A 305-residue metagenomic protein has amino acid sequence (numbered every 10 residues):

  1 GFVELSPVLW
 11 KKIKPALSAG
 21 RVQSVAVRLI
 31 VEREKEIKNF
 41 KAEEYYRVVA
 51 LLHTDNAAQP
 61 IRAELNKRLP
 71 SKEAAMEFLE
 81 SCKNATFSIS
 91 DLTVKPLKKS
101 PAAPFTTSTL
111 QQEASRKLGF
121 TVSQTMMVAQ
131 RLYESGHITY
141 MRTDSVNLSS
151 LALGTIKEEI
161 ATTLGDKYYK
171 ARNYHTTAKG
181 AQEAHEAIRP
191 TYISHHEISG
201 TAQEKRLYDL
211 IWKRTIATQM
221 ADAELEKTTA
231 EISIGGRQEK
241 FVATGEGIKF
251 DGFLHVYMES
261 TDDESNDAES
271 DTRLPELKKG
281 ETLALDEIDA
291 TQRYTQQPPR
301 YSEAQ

Functional and structural regions predicted by a protein language model:
G1-P96, E186-D251: Phosphate-backbone binding and catalysis cores of DNA-processing enzymes
K14, E44, V49-A50, T109 (+6 more regions): Generic alpha-helical secondary structure signal
K67, S71-E73, L254-V256, T261 (+1 more regions): N-terminal low-complexity, intrinsically disordered patches enriched in charged
M76-D209, T218-Q219, K227, D263-Q305: Structured DNA-binding interfaces in DNA transaction proteins
E239-D271, L277-K279: Polybasic, glycine- and aromatic-enriched phosphate-binding surface used to engage nucleic acids
